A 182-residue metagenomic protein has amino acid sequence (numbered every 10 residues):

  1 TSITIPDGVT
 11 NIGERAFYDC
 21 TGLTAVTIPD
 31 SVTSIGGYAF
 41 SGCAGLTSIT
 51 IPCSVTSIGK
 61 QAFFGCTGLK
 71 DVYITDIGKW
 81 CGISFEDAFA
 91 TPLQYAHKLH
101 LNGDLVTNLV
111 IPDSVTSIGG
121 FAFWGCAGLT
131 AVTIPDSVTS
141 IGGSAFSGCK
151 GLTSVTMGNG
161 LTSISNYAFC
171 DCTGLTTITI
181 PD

Functional and structural regions predicted by a protein language model:
T1-N11, T21-S34, A44-S57, C66-I83 (+4 more regions): Structural signature of tandem-repeat unit edges
G13-Y18, G36-S41, G59-F64, D87 (+3 more regions): Consensus positions within tandem repeat domains that build extended binding/scaffold surfaces
E86-K98: Acidic, Ser/Thr-rich peripheral helices and adjacent loops at domain boundaries
